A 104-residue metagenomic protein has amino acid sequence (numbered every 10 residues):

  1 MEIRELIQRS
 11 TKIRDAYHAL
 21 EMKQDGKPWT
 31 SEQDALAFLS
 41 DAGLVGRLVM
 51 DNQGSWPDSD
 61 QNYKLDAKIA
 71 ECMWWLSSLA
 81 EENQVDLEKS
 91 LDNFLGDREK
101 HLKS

Functional and structural regions predicted by a protein language model:
M1-I69, M73-S104: Flexible "arm" and connector segments at domain edges
